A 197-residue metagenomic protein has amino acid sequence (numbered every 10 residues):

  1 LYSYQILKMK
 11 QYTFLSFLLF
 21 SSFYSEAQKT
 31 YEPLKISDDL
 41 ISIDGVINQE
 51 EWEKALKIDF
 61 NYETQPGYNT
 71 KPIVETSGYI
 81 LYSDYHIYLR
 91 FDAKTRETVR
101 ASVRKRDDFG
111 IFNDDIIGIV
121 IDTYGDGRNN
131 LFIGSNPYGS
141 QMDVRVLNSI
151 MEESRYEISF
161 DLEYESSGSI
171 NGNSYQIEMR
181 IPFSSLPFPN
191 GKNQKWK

Functional and structural regions predicted by a protein language model:
L1-E32: Bacterial Sec-dependent N-terminal signal peptides
A27-K197: Structural preference for beta-rich elements and adjacent junctions enriched in aromatics
